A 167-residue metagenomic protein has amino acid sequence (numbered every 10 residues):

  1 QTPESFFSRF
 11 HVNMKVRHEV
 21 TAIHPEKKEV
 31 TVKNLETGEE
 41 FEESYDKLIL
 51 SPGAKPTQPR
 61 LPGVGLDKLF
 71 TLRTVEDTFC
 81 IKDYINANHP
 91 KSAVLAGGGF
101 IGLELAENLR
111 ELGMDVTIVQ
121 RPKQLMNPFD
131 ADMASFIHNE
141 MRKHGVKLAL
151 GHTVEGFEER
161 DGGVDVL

Functional and structural regions predicted by a protein language model:
T2-P3, L105, I137: Residues within well-ordered alpha-helices
P3-A93, D165-L167: FAD-binding core/adjacent interface of flavoenzyme oxidoreductases
S5-F6, N108, E140: Alpha-helical scaffold elements within enzyme catalytic domains, especially in hydrolases
K15-T31, E36, E43, E111-L167: A Rossmann-like FAD-binding core segment of flavoenzymes
S51, V75, G99, D130-A131: Short alpha-helix boundary/capping motifs
P52, G97, D161: Residues that line or immediately flank small-molecule/substrate-binding pockets and catalytic motifs
C80-F129: Rossmann-like NAD(P)H-binding beta-loop-alpha module
